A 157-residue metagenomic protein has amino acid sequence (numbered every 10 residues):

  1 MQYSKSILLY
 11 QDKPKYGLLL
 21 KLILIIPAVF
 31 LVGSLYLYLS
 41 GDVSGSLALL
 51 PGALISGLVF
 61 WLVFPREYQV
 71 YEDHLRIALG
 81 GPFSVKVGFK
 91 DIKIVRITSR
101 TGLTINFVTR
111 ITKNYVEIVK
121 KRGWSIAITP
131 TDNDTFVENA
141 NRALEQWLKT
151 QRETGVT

Functional and structural regions predicted by a protein language model:
M1-L39, K113-E117, K121-S125, T157: N-terminal membrane-targeting/pre-transmembrane regions
L35-D42, F60-V63: Transmembrane helix-loop junctions and nearby membrane-interface residues
G41-A53: Hydrophobic alpha-helical transmembrane segments
G52-F89: Conserved beta-hairpin
A78-T135, G155-T157: Non-transmembrane, membrane-adjacent beta-strand/coil modules in membrane-associated proteins and peripheral
E145-T157: Cytosol-/stroma-facing membrane-proximal "stalk/adaptor" domains immediately downstream of transmembrane anchors
